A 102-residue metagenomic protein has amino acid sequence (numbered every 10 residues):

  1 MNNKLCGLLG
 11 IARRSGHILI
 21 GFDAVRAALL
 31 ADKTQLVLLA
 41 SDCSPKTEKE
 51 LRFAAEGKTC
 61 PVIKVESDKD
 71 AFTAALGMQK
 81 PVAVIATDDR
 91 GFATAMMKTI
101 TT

Functional and structural regions predicted by a protein language model:
M1-N2, T102: Absolute protein N-terminus
N2, L19-F22, A31, E48 (+2 more regions): Amphipathic alpha-helical transducer elements in NTP-driven molecular machines
K4-L39: N-terminal first-folded block
S15-G16, T34-L36, K58-V62, A83: Short active-site oxyanion
D23, A27, S41, K46-L76 (+1 more regions): Positively charged, polar, low-complexity stretches
L39-A40, K64, V84-D88: Small/polar loops that bind or transfer phosphate-bearing groups
D70-T102: C-terminal structural segments of small proteins and small subunits
